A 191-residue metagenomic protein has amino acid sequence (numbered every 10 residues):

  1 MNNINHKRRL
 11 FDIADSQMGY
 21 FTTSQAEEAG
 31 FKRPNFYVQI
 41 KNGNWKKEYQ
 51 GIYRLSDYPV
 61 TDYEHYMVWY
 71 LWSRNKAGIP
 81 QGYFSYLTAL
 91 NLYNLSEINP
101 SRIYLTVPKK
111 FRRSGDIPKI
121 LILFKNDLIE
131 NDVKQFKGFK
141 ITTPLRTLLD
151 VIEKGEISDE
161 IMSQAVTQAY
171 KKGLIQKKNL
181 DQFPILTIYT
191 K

Functional and structural regions predicted by a protein language model:
N5-E28, I40-N42, E48-K191: Nucleic-acid-binding surface
